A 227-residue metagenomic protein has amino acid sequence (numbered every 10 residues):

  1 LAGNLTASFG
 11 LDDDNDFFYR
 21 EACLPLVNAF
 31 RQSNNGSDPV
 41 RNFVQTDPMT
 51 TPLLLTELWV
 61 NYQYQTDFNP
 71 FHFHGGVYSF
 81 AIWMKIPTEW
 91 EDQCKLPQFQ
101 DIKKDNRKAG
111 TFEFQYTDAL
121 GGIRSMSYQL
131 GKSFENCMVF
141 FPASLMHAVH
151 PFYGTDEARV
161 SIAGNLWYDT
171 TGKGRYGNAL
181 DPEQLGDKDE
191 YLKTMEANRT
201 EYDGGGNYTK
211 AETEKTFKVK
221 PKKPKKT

Functional and structural regions predicted by a protein language model:
L1-N69, K108-T111: Non-heme Fe(II)/2-oxoglutarate
S8, F17, N42, S79-I82 (+4 more regions): Intrinsic disorder/low-structure terminal segments
P25, P39, P48, P52 (+7 more regions): Proline-rich intrinsically disordered, low-complexity coils
N34-D38, E91, K173: Secondary-structure transition/capping residues
T56-F140, L145-H150, D156-S161, G172: Catalytic core of non-heme Fe(II) oxygenases with the double-stranded beta-helix
D118-N198, Y202-G205, E212-K226: Catalytic core of Fe(II)/2-oxoglutarate
